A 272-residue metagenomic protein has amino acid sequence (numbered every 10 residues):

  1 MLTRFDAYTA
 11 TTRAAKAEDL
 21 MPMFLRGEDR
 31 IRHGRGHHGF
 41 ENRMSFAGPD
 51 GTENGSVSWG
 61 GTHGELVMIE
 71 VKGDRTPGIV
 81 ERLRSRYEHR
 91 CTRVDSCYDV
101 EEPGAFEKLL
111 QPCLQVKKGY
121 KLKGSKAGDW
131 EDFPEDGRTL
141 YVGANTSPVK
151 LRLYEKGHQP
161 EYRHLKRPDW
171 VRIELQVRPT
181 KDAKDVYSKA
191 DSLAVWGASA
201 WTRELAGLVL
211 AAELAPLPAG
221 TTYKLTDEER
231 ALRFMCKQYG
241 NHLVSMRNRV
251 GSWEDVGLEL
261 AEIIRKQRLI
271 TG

Functional and structural regions predicted by a protein language model:
M1-T226, F234-G272: Structured, helix-rich domain cores that form ligand/interaction pockets
E229: Polyanion-binding surface elements
